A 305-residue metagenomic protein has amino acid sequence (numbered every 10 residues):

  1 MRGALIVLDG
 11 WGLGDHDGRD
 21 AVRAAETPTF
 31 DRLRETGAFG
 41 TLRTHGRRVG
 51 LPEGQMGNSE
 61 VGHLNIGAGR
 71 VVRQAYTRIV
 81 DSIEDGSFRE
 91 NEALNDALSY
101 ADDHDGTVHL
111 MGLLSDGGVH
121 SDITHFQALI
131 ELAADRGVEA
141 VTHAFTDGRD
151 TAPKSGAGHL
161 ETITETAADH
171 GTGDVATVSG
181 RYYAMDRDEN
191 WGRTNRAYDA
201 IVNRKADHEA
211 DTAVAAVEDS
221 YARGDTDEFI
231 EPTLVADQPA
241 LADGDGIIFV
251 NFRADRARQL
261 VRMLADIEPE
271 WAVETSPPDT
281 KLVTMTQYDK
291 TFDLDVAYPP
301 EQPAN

Functional and structural regions predicted by a protein language model:
M1, A242-D245, P277-T280: A short, charged/proline- and glycine-enriched loop that marks the coil->beta-strand transition at the N-terminal
M1, D122-F126, T194, A254-A257: Short alpha-helical patches at coil-to-helix transitions and adjacent helical residues in well-structured domains
R2-D9, I248-N251: Short, hydrophobic/glycine-enriched beta-strand segments
R2-G3, G12-H109, S115-R136, A140-D150 (+3 more regions): Active-site nucleophile/metal-coordination loop of metallo-enzymes that catalyze phosphate/sulfate and related
D9, I66, D116, A197 (+1 more regions): Divalent metal-coordination and catalytic microenvironments
D17-G18, E26-T27, G50, L94 (+4 more regions): Short alpha-helical segments and helix-capping/turn motifs at coil-helix boundaries
T151-K154, G158-D243, A254-D255, R262-S276: Long, well-ordered, tryptophan-enriched scaffold segments
V250-N251, D255-N305: Extended, charged alpha/beta regions that create polyanion-binding interfaces
